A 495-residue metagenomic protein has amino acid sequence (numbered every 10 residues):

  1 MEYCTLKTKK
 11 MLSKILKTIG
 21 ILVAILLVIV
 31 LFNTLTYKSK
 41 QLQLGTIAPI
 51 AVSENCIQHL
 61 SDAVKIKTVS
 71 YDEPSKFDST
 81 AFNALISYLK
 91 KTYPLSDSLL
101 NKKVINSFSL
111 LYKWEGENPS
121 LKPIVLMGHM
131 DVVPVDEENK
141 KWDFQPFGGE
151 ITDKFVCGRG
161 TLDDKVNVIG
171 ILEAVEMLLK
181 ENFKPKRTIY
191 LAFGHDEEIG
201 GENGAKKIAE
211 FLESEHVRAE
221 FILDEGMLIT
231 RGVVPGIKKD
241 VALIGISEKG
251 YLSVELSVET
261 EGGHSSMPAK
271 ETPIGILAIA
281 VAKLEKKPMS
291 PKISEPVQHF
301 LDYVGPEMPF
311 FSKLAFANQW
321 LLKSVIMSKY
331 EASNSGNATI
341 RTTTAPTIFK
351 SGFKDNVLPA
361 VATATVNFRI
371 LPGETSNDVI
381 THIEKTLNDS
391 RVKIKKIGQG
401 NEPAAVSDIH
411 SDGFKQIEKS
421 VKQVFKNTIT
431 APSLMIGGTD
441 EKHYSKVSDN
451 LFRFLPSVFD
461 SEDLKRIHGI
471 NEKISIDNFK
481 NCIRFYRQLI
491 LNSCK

Functional and structural regions predicted by a protein language model:
K14-E137, V361: N-terminal helical capping/dimerization or prosegment-like subdomains of hydrolases acting on amide or phosphate bonds
T36-Q43, L212-E215, E220, L228-K239 (+4 more regions): Acidic-enriched catalytic cores of C-N bond-cleaving enzymes acting on peptides and small amides
S61, K65-V69, K90, P94 (+7 more regions): Sec-exported extracytoplasmic/periplasmic mature domains
K102-K103, L111-K113, P119, T230-R231 (+4 more regions): An extended, acidic, His-containing surface patch that forms the Zn2+-binding/catalytic region of metallohydrolases
L121-Y190, D477: Active-site metal-coordination/substrate-binding segment of hydrolases, especially metallo-dependent peptidases
M130-V132, F193-G201, E225-T230, G262 (+1 more regions): Acidic, glycine-rich active-site loops and adjacent beta-strand->loop/helix elements that engage anionic groups
